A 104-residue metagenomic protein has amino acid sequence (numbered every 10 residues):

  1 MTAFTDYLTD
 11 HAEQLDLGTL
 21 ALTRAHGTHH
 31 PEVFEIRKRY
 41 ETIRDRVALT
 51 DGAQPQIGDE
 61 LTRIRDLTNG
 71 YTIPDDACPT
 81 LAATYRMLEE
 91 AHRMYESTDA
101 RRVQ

Functional and structural regions predicted by a protein language model:
M1, Q14, T50-G52, Y85 (+1 more regions): Long, contiguous secondary-structure blocks with strong helical propensity
M1-R37: Short terminal alpha-helical segments
D6, R44, R102-Q104: N-terminal leader/targeting segments
D10-L17, E35-T42, G58-R63, T84: Feature detects long, helix-prone N-terminal segments enriched in hydrophobes
A25-H30, D51-G52, I73-D76: Charged, low-complexity interaction regions
E41-A48, N69-T72: Short alpha-helix boundary/capping elements
L49-N69, C78-A82: Short, charged early-sequence alpha-helical segments and their helix-coil boundaries
G70-Q104: Amphipathic alpha-helical binding modules
